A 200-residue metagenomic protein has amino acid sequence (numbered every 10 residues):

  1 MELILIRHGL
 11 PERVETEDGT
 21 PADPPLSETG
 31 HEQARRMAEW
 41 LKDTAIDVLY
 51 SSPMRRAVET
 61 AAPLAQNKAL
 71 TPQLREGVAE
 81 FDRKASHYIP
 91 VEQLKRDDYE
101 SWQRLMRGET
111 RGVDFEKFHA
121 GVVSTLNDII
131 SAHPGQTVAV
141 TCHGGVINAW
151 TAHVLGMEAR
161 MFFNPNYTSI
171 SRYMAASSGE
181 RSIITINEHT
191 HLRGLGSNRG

Functional and structural regions predicted by a protein language model:
L3, Q136-G144: Generic beta-sheet signal
L3-T60, L64, R111-V122: Loop-to-helix element that buttresses phosphate recognition and phosphoryl-transfer chemistry
P11, V146-I147: Short active-site segment of divalent metal-dependent hydrolases/proteases that encodes the spacing between
R36-R104: Phosphate-coordination/substrate-recognition cap region in phosphate-metabolizing enzymes
P63, A149-H153: Active-site signature of alpha/beta-hydrolase-fold catalytic machinery across serine- and Asp/Cys-nucleophile hydrolases
Q73-L74, E80-Q93, S131-T137, A152-G200: Acidic, low-complexity terminal tails and accessory targeting/binding regions of phosphate-metabolizing enzymes
D97-K117: Short glycine/proline- and acidic residue-enriched helix-loop micro-motifs that form flexible lids or anion-recognition
